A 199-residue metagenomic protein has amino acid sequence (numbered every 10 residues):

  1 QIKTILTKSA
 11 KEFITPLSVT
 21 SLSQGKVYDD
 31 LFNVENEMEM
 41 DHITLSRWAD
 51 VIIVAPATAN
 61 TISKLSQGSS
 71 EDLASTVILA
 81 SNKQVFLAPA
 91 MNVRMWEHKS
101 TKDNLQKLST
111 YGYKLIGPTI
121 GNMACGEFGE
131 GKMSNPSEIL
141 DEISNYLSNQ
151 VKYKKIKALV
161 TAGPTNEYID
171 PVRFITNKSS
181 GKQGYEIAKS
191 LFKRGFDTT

Functional and structural regions predicted by a protein language model:
Q1-V85, N92-G181, Y185-T199: A cross-family phosphate/adenosyl-ligand binding-site feature
